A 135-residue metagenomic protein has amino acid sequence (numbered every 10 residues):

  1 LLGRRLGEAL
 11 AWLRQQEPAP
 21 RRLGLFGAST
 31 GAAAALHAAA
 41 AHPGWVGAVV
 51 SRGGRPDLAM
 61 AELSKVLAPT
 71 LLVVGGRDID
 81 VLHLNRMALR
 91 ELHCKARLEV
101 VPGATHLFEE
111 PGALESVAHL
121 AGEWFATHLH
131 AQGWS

Functional and structural regions predicted by a protein language model:
L1-E17: Alpha/beta-hydrolase active-site loop
E17-S29: Alpha/beta-hydrolase fold nucleophile elbow
A28-A32, G54, R77: Active-site loop->helix "elbow" adjoining a glycine-rich segment at hydrolase catalytic centers
G44-P56: A conserved short beta-strand
V66-L67, L72-V74: Short beta-strand/loop motif that positions the catalytic acidic residue of the alpha/beta-hydrolase fold
I79-N85: Conserved alpha/beta-hydrolase "acid-adjacent" motif
E91-L107: Catalytic histidine neighborhood in serine/cysteine hydrolases with alpha/beta-hydrolase-type architecture
E109-E123: Post-His helix in hydrolase/transferase enzymes
